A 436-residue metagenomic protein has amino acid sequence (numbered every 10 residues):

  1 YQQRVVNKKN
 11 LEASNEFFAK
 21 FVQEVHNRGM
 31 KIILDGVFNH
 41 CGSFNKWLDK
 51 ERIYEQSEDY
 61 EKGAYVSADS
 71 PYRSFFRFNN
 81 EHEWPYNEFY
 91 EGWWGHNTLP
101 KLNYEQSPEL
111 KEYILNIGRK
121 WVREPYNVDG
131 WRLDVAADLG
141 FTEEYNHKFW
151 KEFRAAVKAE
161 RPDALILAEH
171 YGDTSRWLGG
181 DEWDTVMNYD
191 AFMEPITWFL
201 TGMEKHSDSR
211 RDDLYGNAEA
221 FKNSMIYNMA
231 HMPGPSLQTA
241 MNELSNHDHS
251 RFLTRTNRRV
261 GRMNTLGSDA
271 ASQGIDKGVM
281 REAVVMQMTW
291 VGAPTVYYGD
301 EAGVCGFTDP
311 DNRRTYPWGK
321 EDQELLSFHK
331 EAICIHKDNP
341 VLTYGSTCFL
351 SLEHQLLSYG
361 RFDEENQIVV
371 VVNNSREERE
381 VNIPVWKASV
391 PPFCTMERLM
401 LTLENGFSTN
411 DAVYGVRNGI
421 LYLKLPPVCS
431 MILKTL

Functional and structural regions predicted by a protein language model:
Y1-N15, H96-K111, D134-Y145, D208-G216 (+2 more regions): The substrate-binding groove and active-site-proximal loops of carbohydrate-active enzymes, especially glycoside
Y1-P125, F153, A159, T197: Substrate-binding/active-site clefts of carbohydrate-active enzymes
S14-F21, L110-W121, V135, F149 (+5 more regions): Alpha-helical packing segments of well-folded alpha/beta enzyme cores
L34-H40, V135, A168-H170, E301: A cross-domain feature marking catalytic cores of carbohydrate-active enzymes and several ubiquitous metabolic/repair
F44-D49, W150, R154-A155, D163-P310 (+5 more regions): Conserved alpha/beta catalytic core and glycan-binding cleft of carbohydrate-active enzymes
P317-L350: Aromatic- and carboxylate-lined catalytic core of secreted/periplasmic carbohydrate-active enzymes
W386-N405: Solvent-exposed beta-hairpin/edge-strand motifs
A412-L436: C-terminal beta-strand-rich structural cap/linker in extracellular carbohydrate-active enzymes
